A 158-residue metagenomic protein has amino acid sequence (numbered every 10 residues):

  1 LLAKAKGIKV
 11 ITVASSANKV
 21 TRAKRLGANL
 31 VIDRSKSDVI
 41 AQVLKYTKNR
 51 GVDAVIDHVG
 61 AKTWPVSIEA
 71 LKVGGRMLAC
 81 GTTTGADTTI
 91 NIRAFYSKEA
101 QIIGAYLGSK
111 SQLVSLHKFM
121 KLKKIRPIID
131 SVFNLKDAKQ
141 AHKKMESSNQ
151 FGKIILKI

Functional and structural regions predicted by a protein language model:
L1-S37, Q42: Mid-domain Rossmann-like dinucleotide-binding core that forms the NAD(H)/NADP(H) cofactor-binding site
K6, V59-I128, K157-I158: Glycine-rich phosphate-binding loop and adjacent beta-alpha segment of Rossmann(oid) nucleotide-cofactor-binding
A14-S15, R34-D38, H58-V59, T83 (+2 more regions): Short beta->alpha linker loops
K19, D38-V43, K62-V66, S115 (+1 more regions): Short acidic active-site motifs
N29-I32, P127-F133: Structural signal for short hydrophobic segments within the conserved structured cores of catalytic domains across
V43-V52: A short acidic, Gly/Pro-enriched loop at the edge of an enzyme's catalytic core that lines a small-molecule cofactor
N49, K124-I128, Q140-I158: C-terminal capping/lid region of NAD(P)-dependent oxidoreductase domains
V55: Hydrophobic beta-strand segment of the Class I
